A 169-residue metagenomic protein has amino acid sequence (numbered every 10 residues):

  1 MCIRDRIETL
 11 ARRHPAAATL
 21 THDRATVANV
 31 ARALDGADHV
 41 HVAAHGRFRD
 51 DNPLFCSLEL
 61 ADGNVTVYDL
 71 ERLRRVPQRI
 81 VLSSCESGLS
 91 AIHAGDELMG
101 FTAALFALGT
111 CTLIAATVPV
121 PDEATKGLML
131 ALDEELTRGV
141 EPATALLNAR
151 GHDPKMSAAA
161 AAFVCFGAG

Functional and structural regions predicted by a protein language model:
M1-G169: Catalytic cores of enzymes
